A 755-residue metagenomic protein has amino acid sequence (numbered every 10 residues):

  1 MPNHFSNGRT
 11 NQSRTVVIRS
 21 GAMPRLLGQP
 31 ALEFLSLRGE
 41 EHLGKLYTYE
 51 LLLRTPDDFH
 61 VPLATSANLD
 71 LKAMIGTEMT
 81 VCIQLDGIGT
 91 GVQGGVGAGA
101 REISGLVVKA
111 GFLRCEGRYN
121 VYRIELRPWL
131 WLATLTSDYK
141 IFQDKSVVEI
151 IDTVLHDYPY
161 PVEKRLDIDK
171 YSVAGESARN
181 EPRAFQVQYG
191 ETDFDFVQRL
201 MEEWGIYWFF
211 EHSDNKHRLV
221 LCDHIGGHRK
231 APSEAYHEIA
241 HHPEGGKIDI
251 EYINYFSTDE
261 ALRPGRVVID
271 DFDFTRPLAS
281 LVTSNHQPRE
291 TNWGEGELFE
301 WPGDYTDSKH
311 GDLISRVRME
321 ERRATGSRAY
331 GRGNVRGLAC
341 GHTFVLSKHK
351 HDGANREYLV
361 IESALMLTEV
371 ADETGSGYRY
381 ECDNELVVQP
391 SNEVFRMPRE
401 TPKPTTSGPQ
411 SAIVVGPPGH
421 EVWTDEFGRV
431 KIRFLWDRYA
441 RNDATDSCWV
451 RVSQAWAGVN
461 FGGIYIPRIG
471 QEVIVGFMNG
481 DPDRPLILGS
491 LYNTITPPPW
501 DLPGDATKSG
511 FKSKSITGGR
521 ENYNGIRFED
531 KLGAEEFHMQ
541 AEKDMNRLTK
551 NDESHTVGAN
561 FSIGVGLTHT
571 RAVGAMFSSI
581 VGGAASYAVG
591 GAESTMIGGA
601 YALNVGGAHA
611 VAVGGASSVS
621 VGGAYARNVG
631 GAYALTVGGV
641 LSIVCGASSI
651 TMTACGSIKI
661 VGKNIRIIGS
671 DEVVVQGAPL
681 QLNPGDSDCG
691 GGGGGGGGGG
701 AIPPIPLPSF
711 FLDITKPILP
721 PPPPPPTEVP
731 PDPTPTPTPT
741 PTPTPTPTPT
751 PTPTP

Functional and structural regions predicted by a protein language model:
M1-D86, T90, G97-E102, N120-A133 (+7 more regions): Juxtamembrane "anchor/assembly" segments of surface/extracellular structural proteins
L113-L126, M366-E385, V422-F427, R484 (+1 more regions): Short, solvent-exposed secondary-structure boundary/capping segments
R127-W129, D144-G175, F299-L313, P417-T445: Glycine-rich, acidic and aromatic/proline-enriched surface loops and short helix-turn segments that act as binding
K140-E163, Q186-F210, I466-E472: Amphipathic, non-transmembrane alpha-helical segments in extracytoplasmic/periplasmic proteins
K170-E244, E357-L359, R484-L488: Short beta-strand-centered interaction patches in the first periplasmic/extracellular domains of large envelope
F210, L221-C222, T406-V661, I665-I668: Structural signature for extended repeat/solenoid scaffolds and their inter-repeat hinge/linker regions, spanning
L219, R229-P232, T636, S642-P755: Intrinsic-disorder/coil detector with helix-boundary
H351-S407, S411-A412, L488-T494, P503 (+3 more regions): Acidic, low-complexity/disordered segments
